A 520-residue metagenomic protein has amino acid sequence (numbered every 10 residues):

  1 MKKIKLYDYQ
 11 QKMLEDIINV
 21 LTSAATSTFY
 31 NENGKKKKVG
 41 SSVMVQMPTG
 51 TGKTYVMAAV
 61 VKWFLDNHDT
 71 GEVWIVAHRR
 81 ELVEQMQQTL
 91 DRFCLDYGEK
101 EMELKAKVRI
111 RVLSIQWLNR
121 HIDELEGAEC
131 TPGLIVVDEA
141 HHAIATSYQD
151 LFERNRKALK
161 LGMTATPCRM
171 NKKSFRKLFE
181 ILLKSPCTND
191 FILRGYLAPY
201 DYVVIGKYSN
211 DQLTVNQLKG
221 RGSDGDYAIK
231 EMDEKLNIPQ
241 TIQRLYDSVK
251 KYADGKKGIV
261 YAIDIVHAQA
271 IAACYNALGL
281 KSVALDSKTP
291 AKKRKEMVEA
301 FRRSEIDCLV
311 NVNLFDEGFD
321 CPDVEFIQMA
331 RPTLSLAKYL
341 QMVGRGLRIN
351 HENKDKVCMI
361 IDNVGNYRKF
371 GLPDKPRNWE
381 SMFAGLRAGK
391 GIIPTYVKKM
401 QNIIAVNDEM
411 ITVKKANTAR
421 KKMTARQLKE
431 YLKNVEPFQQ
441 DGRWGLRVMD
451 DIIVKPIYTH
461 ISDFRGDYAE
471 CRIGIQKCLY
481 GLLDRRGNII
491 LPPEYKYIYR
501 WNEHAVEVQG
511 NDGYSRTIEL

Functional and structural regions predicted by a protein language model:
M1-Q46: Conserved pre-motif I regulatory segment
Y55, D69-L90: Conserved Walker A/P-loop ATP-binding site and its immediately adjacent core in helicase/helicase-like ATPase domains
R79-E81, E99-A106, S114-R120, H142-A145 (+3 more regions): Conserved helicase motor
H142-Y202: Post-DEXD/H (motif II) to motif III coupling segment of the RecA-like Helicase ATP-binding lobe
L182-I259: Conserved interdomain linker/interface between the two RecA-like ATPase lobes of SF2 helicase motors
N189-A198, E352-V406: A conserved SF2-helicase RecA2
S287-F383: Conserved RecA-like P-loop NTPase helicase motor core
R420-L520: Residue-level detector of conserved, function-critical positions
